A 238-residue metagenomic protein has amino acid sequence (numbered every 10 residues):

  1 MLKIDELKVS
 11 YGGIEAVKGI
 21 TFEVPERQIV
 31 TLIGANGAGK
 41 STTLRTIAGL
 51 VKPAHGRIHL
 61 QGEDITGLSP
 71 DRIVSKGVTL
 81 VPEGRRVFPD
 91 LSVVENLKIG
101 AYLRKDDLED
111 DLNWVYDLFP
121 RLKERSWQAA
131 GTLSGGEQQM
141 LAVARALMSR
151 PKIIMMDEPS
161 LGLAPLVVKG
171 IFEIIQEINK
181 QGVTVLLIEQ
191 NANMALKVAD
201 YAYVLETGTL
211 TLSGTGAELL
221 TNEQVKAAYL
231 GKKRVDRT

Functional and structural regions predicted by a protein language model:
M1-T238: Glycine-rich phosphate-binding loops of nucleotide-dependent enzymes
